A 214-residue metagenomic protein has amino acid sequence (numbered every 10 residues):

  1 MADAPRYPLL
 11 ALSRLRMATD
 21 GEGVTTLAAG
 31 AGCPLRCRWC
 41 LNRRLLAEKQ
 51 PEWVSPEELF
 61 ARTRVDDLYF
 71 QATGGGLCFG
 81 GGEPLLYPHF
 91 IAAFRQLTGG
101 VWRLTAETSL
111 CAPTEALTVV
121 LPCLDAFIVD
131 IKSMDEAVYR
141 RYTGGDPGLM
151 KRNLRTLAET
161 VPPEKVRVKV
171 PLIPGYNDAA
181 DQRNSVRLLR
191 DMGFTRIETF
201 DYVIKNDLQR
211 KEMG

Functional and structural regions predicted by a protein language model:
M1-E48, V65-Q71: N-terminal [4Fe-4S]-dependent radical SAM core
P51: Conserved H-D interstitial segment of serine endopeptidase catalytic domains
R64-Y69, T73-G76, G80-K211: Conserved AdoMet/S-adenosylmethionine-binding subsite of the radical SAM
